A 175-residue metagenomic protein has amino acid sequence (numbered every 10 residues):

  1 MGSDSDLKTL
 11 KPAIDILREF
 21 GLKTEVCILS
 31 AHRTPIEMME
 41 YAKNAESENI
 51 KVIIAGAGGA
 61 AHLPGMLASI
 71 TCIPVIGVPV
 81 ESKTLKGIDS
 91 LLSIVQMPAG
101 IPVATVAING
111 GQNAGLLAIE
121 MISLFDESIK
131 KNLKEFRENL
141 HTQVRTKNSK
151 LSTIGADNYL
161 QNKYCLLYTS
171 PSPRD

Functional and structural regions predicted by a protein language model:
M1-E25, S30-A31: Glycine-rich phosphate/diphosphate-binding loop of Rossmann-like nucleotide-binding domains
S5, S90-T153: C-terminal binding/interaction regions
D6-L10, P35-I36, A60-M66, L85-I88 (+1 more regions): Short glycine/serine/threonine-rich phosphate/pyrophosphate-binding segments that cradle anionic phosphate groups
I14, M39-A42, S69, K86-P98: Active-site-proximal loop->helix
L29-E46: N-terminal beta-loop-helix "entrance" segment that forms/cooperates in small-molecule cofactor or anionic ligand
Y41-P79: Glycine-rich phosphate-binding loop
Y168-D175: Conserved small/polar residues in nucleotide/adenosyl-binding loops
